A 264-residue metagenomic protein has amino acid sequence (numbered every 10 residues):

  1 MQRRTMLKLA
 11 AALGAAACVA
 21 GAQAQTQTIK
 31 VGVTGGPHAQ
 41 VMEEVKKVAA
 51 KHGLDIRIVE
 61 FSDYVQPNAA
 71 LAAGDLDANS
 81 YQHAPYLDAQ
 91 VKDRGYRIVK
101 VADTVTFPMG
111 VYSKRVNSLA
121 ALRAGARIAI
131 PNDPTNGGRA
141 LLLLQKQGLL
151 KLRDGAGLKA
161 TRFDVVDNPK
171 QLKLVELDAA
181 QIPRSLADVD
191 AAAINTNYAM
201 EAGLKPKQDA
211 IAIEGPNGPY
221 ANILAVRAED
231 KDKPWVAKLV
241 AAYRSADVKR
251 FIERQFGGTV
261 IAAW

Functional and structural regions predicted by a protein language model:
Q25-G36, L54-E60, R127-I128: Short, well-ordered beta-strand elements
G36, E60-Y64, G74, N79-D88 (+4 more regions): Beta->alpha turn/N-cap motifs
V59-A69, A156-R184: Short helix-initiation/N-cap motifs at beta->coil->alpha
Y64-G95, G110-Y112, N117, G137-A140 (+1 more regions): Pocket-flanking alpha-helical
A89-V101, K114-V116, D188, A193 (+1 more regions): Ligand-binding "clamshell"
V101-K151: A conserved helix-loop-strand patch within extracytoplasmic ligand-binding domains of the periplasmic binding
D103-Y112, M200-R244, T259-W264: Periplasmic-binding protein-like
N136-Q145, Y243-A262: Periplasmic-binding protein-like
